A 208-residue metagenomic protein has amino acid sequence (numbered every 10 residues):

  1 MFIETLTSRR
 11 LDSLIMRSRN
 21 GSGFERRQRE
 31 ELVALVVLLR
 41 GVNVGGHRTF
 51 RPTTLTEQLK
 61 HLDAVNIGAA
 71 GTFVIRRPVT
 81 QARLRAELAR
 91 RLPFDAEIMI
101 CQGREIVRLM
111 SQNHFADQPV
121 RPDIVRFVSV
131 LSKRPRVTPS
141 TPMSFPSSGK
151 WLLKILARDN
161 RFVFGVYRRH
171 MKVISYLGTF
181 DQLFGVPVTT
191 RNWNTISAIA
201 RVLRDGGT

Functional and structural regions predicted by a protein language model:
M1-E30: N-terminal amphipathic/basic-hydrophobic helices that include classical n-h-c signal peptides and signal-anchor
E31-A70, V74-T208: Surface-exposed, charge/polar-rich loops and edge strands
